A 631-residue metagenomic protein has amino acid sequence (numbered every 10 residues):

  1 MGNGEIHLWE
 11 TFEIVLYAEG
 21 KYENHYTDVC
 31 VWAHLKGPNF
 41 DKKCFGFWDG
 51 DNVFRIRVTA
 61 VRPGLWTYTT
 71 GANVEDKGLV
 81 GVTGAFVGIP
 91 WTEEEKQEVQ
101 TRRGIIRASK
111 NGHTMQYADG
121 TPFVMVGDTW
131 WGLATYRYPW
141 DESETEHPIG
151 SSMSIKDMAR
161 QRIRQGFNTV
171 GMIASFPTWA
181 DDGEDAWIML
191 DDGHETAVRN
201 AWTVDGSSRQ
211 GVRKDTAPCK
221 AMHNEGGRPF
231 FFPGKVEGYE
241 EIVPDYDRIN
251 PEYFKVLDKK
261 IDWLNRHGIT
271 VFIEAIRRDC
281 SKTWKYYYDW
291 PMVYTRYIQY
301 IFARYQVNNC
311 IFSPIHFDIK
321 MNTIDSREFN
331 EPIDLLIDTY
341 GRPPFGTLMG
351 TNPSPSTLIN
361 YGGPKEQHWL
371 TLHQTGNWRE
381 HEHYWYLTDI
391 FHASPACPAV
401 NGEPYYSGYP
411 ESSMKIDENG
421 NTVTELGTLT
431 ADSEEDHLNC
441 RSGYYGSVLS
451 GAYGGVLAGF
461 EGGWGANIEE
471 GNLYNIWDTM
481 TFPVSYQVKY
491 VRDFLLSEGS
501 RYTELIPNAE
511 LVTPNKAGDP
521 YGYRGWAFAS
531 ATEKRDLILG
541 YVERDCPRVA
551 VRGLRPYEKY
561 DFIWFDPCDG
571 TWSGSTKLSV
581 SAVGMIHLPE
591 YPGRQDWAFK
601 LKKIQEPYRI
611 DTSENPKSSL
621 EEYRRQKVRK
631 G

Functional and structural regions predicted by a protein language model:
M1-N39, C44-F47, A85-T92, P520 (+1 more regions): Non-catalytic, glycine-rich low-complexity segments
G2-G4, K21, H25, T121 (+3 more regions): Aromatic- and carboxylate-lined catalytic core of secreted/periplasmic carbohydrate-active enzymes
H7-T11, Y557, S581-V583: Solvent-exposed, conformationally flexible loop/turn segments
F12, N52-I56, G584-I586: Short strand-edge motifs at loop-to-beta-strand transitions and within beta-strands of extracellular beta-rich domains
C30, W91, V99-R103, A108-H381: Active-site mouth of glycoside hydrolases
H34, F40-G112: Extended acidic/polar, glycine-enriched regions that form or flank non-catalytic beta-rich accessory modules
P38-F45, D569-K577: Surface-exposed loop/edge segments in extracytoplasmic proteins
T295-R296, A303, V307-C310, H316-T479: Extracellular glycoside hydrolase catalytic/binding regions
